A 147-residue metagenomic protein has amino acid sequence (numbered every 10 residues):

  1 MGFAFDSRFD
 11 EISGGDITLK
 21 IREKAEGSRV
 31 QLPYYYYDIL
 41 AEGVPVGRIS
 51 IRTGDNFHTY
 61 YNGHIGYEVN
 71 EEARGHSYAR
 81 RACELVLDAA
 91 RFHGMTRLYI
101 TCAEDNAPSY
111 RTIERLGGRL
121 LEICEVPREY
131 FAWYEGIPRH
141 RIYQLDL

Functional and structural regions predicted by a protein language model:
G2-Y60: Acetyl-CoA-dependent GNAT
Y34-Y36, I137-I142: Short hydrophobic/aromatic beta-strand or adjacent loop that forms the aromatic wall/cage of a ligand/substrate-binding
D38, S50, H64, E68 (+1 more regions): Conserved beta-strand segments that form the floor/walls of ligand-binding pockets within enzyme and binding domains
D55-I65, R74, H93-G94: A conserved beta-turn-beta hairpin within the catalytic core of GNAT-like acetyltransferases that forms part
Y67-V69, G75-D88, R111-R115: Conserved acetyl-CoA-binding loop-helix of GNAT-fold acetyltransferases
R91-T101: Conserved GNAT acetyl-CoA-binding A-motif
T101, R119-E135: Conserved catalytic-core motifs of GNAT/GCN5-like acyltransferases
D105-E122: Conserved active-site alpha-helix within GNAT-family acetyltransferase domains
